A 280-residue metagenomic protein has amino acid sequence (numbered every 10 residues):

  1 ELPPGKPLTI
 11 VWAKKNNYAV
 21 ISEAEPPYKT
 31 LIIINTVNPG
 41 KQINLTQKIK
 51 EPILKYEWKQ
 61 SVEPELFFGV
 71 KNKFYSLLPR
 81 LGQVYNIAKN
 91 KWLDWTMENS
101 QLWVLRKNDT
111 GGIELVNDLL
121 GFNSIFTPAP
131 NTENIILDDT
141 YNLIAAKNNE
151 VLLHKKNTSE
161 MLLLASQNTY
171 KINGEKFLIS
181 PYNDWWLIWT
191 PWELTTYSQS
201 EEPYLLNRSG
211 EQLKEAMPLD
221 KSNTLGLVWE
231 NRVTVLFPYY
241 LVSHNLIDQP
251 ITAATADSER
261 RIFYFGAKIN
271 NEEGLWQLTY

Functional and structural regions predicted by a protein language model:
E1-L2, P27-K48, G69-N90, N108-I136 (+4 more regions): Surface-exposed loop/turn elements that mediate protein-protein interactions on large endomembrane-trafficking
P3-G5, T9-A13, N17-E23, Y28-T30 (+2 more regions): Alpha-solenoid helical-repeat scaffolds
G5-K14, K50-Q60, A88-Q101, T127-A146 (+3 more regions): Repeated scaffold domains used in trafficking and secretory/extracellular systems, primarily beta-propellers
V11, N17, P27, K55 (+6 more regions): Intrinsic disorder/low-structure terminal segments
K15-I21, S61, W95-E98, R106 (+3 more regions): Enriched - but not universal
A19, V151-L152, S159-M161, P181 (+1 more regions): Generic low-polarity alpha-helical segments
V20-S22, F67-G69, W103-R106, A145 (+4 more regions): Residue position within the beta-strands of beta-propeller blades
K41, Y56, E65-F67, N99 (+1 more regions): Ordered, small/hydrophobic-rich secondary-structure cores
